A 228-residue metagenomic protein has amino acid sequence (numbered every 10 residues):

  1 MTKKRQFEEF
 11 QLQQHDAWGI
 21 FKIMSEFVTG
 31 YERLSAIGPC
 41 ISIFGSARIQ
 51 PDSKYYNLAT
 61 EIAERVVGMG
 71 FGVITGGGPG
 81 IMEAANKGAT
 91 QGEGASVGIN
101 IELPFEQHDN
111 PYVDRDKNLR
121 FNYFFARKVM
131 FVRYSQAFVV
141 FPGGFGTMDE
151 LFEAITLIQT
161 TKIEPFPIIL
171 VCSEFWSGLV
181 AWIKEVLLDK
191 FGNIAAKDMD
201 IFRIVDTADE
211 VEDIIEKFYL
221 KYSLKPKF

Functional and structural regions predicted by a protein language model:
T2-R5, I20, F218: Structural/interface elements that position substrates and couple domains in central-metabolism enzymes
F7-I99: Glycine-rich beta-alpha loop segments
L34-A36, T90, N110-V113, M130-Y134 (+2 more regions): Solvent-exposed alpha-helices and their adjacent loops that cap or buttress functional pockets in soluble metabolic
S46-I49, E102-P104, G143-T147: Short glycine-rich anion-binding loops that position phosphate/pyrophosphate groups of nucleotides and phosphorylated
N57, G80-V140: Acidic/glycine-enriched connector segments
A95-E106, F141, I155-W182, I194-K197: Short, acidic/small-residue loops that bind anionic groups at enzyme active sites
N122-V171, Y219-K225: Active-site/ligand-binding-proximal alpha/beta "capping" segment
L170-F228: C-terminal functional extensions of proteins
